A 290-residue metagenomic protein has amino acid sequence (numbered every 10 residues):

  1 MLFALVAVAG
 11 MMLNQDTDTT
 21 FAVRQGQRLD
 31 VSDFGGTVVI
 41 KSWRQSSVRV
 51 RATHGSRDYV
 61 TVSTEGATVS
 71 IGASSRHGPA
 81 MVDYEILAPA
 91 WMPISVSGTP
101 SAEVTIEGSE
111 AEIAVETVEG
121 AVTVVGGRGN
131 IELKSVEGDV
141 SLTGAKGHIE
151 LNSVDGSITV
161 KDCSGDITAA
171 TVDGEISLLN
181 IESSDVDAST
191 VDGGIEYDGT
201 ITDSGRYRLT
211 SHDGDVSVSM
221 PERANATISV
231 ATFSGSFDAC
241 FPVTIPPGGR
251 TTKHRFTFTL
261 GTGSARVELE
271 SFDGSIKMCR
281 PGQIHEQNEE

Functional and structural regions predicted by a protein language model:
M1-E290: Intrinsically disordered, low-complexity terminal regions
